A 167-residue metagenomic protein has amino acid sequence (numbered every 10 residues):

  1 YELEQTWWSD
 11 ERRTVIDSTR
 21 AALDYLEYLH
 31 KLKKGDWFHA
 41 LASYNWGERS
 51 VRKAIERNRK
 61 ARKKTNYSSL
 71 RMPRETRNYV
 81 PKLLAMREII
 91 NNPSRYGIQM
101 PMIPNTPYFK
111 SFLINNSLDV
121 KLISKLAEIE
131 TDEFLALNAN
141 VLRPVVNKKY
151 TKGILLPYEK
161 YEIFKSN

Functional and structural regions predicted by a protein language model:
Y1, Q5-K33, F38-N167: Extracytoplasmic and endomembrane cell-envelope/extracellular-matrix remodeling and assembly machinery
